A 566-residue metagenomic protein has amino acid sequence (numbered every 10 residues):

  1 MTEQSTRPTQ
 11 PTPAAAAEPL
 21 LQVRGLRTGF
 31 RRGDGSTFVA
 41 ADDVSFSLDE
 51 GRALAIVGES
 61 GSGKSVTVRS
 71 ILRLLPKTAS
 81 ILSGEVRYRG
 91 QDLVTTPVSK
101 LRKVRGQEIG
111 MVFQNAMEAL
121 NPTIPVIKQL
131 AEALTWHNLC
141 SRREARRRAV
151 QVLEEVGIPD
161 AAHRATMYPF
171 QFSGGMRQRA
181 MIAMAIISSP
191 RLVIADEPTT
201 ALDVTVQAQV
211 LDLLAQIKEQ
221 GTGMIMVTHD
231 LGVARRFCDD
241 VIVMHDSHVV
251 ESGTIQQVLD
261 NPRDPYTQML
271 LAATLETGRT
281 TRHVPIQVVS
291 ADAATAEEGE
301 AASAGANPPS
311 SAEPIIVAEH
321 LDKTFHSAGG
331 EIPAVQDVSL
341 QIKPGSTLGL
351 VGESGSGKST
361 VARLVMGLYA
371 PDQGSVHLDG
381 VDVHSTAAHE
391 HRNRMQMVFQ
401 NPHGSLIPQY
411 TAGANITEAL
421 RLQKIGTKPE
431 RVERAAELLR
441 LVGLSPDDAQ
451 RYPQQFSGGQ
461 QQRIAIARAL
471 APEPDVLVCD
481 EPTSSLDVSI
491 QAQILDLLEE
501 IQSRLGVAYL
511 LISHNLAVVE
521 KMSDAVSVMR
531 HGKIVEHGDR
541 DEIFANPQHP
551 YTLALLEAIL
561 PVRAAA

Functional and structural regions predicted by a protein language model:
A14-P19, P159-T166, I255-V317, A328-E331 (+1 more regions): Short catalytic/signature loops enriched in Gly
L72, P76, M366: Helix-to-loop junction immediately C-terminal to a conserved catalytic motif
S80-D92, G374-D382, H391: Conserved ABC transporter NBD signature motif
D92, E144-H163, E430-D447, L556-E557: Conserved ABC ATPase "signature" region
A180, A185-I186, L470: ABC ATPase C-loop
S189, E473: Conserved catalytic motifs of ABC-family nucleotide-binding domains
